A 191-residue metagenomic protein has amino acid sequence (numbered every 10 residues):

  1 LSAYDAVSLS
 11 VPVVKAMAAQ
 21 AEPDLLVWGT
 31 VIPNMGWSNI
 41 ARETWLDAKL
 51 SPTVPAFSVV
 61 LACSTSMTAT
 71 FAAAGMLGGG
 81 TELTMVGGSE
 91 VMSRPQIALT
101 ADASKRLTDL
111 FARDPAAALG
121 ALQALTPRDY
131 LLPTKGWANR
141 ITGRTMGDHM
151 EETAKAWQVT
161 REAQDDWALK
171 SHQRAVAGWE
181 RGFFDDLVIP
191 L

Functional and structural regions predicted by a protein language model:
A3-V7, V11-E22, W37-S38, W45-L191: Acyl-thioester C-C bond-transforming condensing/cleaving domain
L26-T30: Short glycine-rich or small-residue beta-strand-to-loop segments that form or flank ligand, phosphate, metal/Fe-S
P33-N34: Short strand->helix junction
